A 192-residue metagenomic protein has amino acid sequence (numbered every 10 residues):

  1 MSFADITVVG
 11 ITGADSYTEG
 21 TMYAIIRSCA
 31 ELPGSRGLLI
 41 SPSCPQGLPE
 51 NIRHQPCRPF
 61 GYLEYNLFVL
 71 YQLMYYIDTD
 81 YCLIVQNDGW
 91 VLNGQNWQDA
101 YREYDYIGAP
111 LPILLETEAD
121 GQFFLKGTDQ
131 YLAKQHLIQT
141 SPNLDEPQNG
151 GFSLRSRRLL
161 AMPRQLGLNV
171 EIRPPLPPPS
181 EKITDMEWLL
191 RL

Functional and structural regions predicted by a protein language model:
M1-Y81: N-terminal anchoring/stem segment of glycosyltransferases
S2-F3, Y76-I77, A100-Y101, D145-P147: Extracellular/periplasmic catalytic domains that process cell-envelope and extracellular macromolecules
T18, Q46-P49, V91-G94, Q98-A100 (+3 more regions): Short catalytic/ligand-binding loop motif for oxyanion handling, primarily in non-cytosolic enzymes, centered on
M22-I26, T79, G89-Y106, Q165-I172: Short alpha-helix within the catalytic core of nucleotide-sugar-dependent glycosyltransferases
C29, L73-Y75, W97-D99, N143-L144: Short secondary-structure boundary/capping segments
V85-Q86: Active-site acidic Asp-centered loop
W90-Q135: Conserved donor-nucleotide/metal-binding helix-loop-beta segment in metal-dependent transferases, i.e., the alpha-helix
Q135-L192: Catalytic core and acceptor-binding pocket of nucleotide-sugar-dependent glycosyltransferases
